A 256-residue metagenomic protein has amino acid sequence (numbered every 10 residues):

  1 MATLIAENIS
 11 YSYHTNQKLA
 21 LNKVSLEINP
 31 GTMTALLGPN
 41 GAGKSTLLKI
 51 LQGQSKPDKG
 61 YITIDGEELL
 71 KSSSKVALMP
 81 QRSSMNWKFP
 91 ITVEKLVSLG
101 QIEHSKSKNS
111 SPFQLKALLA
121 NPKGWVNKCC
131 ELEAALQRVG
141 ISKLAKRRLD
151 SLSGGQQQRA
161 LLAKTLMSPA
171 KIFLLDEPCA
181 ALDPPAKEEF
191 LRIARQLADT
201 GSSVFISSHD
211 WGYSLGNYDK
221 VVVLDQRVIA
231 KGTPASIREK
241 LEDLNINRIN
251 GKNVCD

Functional and structural regions predicted by a protein language model:
Q52: Helix-to-loop junction immediately C-terminal to a conserved catalytic motif
G60-S73: Conserved ABC transporter NBD signature motif
S111-L144: Conserved ABC ATPase "signature" region
R148-L152: Conserved ABC ATPase signature
F173-D176: Catalytic Walker B motif of ABC-type/P-loop ATPase nucleotide-binding domains
S208-H209: H-loop/switch region of ABC-family ATPase nucleotide-binding domains
R227-N250: Conserved beta-strand-loop-alpha-helix hinge in the C-terminal portion of ABC ATPase nucleotide-binding domains
